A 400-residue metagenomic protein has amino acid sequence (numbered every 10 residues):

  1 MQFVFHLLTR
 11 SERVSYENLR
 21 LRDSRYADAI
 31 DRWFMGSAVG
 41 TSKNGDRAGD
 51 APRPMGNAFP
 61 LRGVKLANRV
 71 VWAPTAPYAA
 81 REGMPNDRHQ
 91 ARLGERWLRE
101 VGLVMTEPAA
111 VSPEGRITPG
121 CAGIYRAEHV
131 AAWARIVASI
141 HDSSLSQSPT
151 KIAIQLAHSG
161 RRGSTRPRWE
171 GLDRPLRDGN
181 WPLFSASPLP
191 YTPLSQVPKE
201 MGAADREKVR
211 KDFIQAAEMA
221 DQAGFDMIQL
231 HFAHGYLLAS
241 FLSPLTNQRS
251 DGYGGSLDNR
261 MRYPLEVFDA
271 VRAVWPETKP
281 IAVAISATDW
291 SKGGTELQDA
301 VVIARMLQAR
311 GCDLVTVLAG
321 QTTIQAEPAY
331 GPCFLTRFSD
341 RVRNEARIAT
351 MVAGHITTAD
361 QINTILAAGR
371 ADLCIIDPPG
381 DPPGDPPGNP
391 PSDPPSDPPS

Functional and structural regions predicted by a protein language model:
M1-S400: Flavin-dependent oxidoreductase catalytic cores
